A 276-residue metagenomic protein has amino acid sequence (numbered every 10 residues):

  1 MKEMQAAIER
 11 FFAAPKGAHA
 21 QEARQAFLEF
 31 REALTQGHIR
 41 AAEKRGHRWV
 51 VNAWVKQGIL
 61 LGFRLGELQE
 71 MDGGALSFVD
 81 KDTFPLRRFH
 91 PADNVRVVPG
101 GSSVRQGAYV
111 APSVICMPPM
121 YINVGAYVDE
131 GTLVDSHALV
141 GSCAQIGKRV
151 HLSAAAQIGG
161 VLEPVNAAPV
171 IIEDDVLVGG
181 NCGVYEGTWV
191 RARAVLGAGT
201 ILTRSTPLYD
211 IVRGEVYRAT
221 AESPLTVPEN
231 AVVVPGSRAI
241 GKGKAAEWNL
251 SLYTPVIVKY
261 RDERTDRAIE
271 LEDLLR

Functional and structural regions predicted by a protein language model:
M1-V95, L225, E229-A231, P235-R276: Terminal amphipathic alpha-helical/low-complexity segments used for targeting or macromolecular assembly
P91, R96-A245, I257: Structural signal for interior beta-strand "rungs" in well-ordered beta-sheet cores of soluble enzyme domains
